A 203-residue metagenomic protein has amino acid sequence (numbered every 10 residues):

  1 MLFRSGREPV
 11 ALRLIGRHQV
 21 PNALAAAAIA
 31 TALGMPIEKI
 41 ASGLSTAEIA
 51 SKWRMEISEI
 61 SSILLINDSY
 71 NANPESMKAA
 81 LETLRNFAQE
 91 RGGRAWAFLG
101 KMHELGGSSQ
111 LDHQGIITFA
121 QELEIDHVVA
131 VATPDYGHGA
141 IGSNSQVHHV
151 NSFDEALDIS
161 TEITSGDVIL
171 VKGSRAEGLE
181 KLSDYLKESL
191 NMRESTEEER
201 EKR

Functional and structural regions predicted by a protein language model:
M1-L2: Short, small-residue-biased leader/transition segments that mark boundaries at the very start of proteins
G6-L12: Structural motif
R13-H18, L24-R203: ATP-dependent carboxylate-amine ligase
